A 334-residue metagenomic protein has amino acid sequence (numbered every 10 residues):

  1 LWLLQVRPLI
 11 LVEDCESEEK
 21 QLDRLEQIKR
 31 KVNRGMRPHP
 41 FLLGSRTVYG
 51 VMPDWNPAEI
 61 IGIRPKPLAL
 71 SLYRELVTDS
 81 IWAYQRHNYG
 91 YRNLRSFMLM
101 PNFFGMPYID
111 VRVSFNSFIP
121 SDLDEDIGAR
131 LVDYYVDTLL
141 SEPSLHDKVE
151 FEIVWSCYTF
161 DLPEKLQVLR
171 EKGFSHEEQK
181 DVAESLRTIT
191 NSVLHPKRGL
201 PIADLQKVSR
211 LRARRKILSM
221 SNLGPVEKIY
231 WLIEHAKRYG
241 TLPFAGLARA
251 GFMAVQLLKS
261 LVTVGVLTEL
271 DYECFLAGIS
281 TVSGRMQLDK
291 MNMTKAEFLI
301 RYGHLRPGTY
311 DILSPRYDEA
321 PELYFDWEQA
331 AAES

Functional and structural regions predicted by a protein language model:
L1-E333: Conserved divalent-metal-coordinating catalytic cores that perform phosphate/pyrophosphate/nucleotidyl transfer
